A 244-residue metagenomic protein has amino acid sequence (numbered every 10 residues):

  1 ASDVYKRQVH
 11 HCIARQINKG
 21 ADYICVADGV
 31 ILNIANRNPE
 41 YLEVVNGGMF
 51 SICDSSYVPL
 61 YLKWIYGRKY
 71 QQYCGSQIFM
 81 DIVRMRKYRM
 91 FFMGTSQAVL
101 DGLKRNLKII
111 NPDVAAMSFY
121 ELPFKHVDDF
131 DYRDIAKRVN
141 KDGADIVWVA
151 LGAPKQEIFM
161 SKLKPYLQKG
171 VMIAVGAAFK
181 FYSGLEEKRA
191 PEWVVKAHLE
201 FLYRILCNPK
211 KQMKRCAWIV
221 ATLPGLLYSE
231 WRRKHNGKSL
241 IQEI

Functional and structural regions predicted by a protein language model:
A1-Y5: Short, small-residue-biased leader/transition segments that mark boundaries at the very start of proteins
A21, Y88, L167-V171: A short helix->loop->beta-strand "cap" motif at the edges of active sites that frequently abuts
G29-I31, L151-Q156, A178-F179: Short glycine-rich anion-binding loops that position phosphate/pyrophosphate groups of nucleotides and phosphorylated
P59-L60, R189-E243: A transmembrane-helix-recognition feature enriched in membrane-embedded lipid enzymes and envelope glyco-/phospholipid
P59-R138, D142: Conserved beta-alpha
K104, E157-Y166: Short Gly/Thr/Asp-enriched flexible loops that form oxyanion-binding sites at enzyme active sites
L122-V127, G170-I205: Short, flexible loop segments at boundaries between secondary-structure elements
V139, G143-W148, A153: Proline-aspartate-enriched helix->loop->beta-strand connector
